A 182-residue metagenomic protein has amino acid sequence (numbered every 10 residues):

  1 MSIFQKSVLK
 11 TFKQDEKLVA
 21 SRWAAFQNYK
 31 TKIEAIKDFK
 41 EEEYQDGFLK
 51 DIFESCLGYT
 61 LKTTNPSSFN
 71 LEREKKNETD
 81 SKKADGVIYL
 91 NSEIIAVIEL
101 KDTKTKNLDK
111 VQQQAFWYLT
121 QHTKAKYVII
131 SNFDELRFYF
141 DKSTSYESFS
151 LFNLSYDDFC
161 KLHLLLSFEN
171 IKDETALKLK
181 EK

Functional and structural regions predicted by a protein language model:
M1-E34, D80, L90-I95, L100-K182: Short, basic/polar, glycine-containing "phosphate-handling" surface segments that engage DNA
I36-N70: Acidic-basic catalytic patches of nuclease active cores, encompassing PD-(D/E)XK and other metal-cofactor nuclease
E41, E72-E74, E99: Acidic-residue sensor for enzyme active/binding pockets
E41-Q45, T79, N107: Phosphate/oxyanion-binding active-site loops and adjacent basic polyanion-contact surfaces
G58-Y59, D85, A125: Intrinsically disordered, low-complexity boundary segments flanking structured domains
K62-S92: Active-site metal-binding core of divalent-cation-utilizing nuclease and nuclease-like domains
